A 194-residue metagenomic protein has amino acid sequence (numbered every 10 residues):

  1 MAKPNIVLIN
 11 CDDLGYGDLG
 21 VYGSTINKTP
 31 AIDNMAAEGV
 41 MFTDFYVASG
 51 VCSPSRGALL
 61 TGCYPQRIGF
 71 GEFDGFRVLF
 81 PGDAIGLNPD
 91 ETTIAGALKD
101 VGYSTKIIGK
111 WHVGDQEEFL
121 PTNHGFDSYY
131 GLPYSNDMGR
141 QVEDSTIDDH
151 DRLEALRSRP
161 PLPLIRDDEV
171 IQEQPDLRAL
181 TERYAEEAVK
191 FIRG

Functional and structural regions predicted by a protein language model:
M1-G194: Formylglycine-dependent sulfatase
